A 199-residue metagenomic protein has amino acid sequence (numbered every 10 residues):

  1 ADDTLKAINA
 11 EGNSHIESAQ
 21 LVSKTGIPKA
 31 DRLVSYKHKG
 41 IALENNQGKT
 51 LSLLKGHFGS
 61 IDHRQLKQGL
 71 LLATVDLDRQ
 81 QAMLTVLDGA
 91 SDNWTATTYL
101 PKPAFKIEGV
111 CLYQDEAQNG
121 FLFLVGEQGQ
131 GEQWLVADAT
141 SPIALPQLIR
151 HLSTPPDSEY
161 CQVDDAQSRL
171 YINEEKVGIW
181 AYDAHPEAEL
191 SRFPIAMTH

Functional and structural regions predicted by a protein language model:
D3-I41, K55-D62: Beta-strand-rich domains and repeat architectures in extracellular enzymes and scaffolds, especially beta-propellers
I8-G12, L51-G56, T98-A104, R150-P155 (+1 more regions): Surface loop/turn motifs at the tips and blade-to-blade linkers of beta-strand repeat domains
G12-E17, P28, H57, K106 (+3 more regions): Beta-rich catalytic cores
Q20, D62, C111, Q162-V163: Conserved beta-strand position repeated across blades of beta-propeller domains
K29-D31, Q68-L70, Q118-F121, A166-S168: Short coil/turn segments that connect the beta-strands within blades of beta-propeller domains
N46-T85, D92-T97, P103: Blade-loop segments of beta-propeller domains
T85-N93, L135-I143, Y182-L190: Short loop/turn segments immediately following beta-strands, especially the blade-tip and inter-blade linker loops
L87-G120: Asp-box/WD-like beta-propeller blade repeats and closely related beta-sheet repeat scaffolds
